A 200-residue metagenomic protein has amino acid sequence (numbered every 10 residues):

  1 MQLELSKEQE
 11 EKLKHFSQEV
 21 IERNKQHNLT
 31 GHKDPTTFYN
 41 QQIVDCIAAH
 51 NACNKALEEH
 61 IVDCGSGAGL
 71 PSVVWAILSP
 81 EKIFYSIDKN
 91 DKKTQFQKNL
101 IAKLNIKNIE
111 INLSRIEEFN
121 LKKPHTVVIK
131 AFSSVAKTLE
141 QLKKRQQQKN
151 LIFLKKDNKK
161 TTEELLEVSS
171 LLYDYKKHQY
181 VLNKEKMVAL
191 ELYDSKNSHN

Functional and structural regions predicted by a protein language model:
M1-L57, V62, K92-K107: Class I SAM-dependent transferase core
I47-K123: Conserved SAM/SAH cofactor-binding pocket of Class I
I83, N108-E110, N150, Y173-K176: Conserved beta-strand segments of alpha/beta enzyme cores
S86, T126-I129, L151-F153: Short catalytic-loop micro-motif centered on adjacent basic/acidic residues
K89, F132, L154-N158: Short strand-turn motif at the edge of the Rossmann-like AdoMet-binding core
H125-T138: A short SAM/SAH-binding and catalytic strip from SAM-dependent methyltransferases
L139-L151: A short glycine-rich, Lys/Arg-flanked "PGG" loop and its adjoining helix->strand segment in the class I
D157-N200: Active-site capping/gating segments
